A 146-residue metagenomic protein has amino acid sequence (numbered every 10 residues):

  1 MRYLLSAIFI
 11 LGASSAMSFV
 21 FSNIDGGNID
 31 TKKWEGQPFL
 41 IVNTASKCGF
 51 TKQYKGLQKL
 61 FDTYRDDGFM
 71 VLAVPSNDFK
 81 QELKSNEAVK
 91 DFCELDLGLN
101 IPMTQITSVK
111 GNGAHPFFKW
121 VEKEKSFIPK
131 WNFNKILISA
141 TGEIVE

Functional and structural regions predicted by a protein language model:
Y3-G12: Sec-dependent N-terminal signal peptides
A13-S18, K130-W131: A short, compositionally biased
F19-P38, K59-Y64: A short beta-strand-turn-helix
E35-F39, R65-M70, L97-P102, N132-F133 (+1 more regions): Loop/turn elements at helix/coil->beta-strand transitions in domains of secreted/extracellular proteins
N43-K47: Amphipathic alpha-helical repeat scaffolds
F50-A114: Structural microenvironment flanking redox-active thiols in thiol-disulfide oxidoreductases
L99, T107-E146: Thiol/disulfide oxidoreductase modules built on the thioredoxin-like
